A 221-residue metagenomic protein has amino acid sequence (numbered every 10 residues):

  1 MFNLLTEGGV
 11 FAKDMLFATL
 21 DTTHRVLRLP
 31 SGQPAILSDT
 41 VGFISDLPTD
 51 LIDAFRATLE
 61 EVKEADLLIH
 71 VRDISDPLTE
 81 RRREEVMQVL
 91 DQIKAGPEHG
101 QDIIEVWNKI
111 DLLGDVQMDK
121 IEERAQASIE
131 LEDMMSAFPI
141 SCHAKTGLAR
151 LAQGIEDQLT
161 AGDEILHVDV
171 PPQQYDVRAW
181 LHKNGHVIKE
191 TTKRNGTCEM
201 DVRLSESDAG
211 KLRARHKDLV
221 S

Functional and structural regions predicted by a protein language model:
M1-L68: Conserved G1/Walker A P-loop phosphate-binding module
F2-E7, P77, Q88-S221: C-terminal-of-GTPase-core extension/linker across diverse P-loop GTPases
D14, P48-T49, P77-E80, C142-K145: Ordered, soluble secondary-structure elements with a strong preference for glycine-centered loop motifs and nearby
T23, T49-V62, V71-E98: Conserved catalytic-core segment of NTP-binding enzymes
L37, V71, V106: Generic enzyme active-site microenvironment
T40, I74, K109: Walker B catalytic acidic pair
D66-H70, K189-E190: Short hydrophobic alpha-helical runs that function as membrane-insertion/retention elements
